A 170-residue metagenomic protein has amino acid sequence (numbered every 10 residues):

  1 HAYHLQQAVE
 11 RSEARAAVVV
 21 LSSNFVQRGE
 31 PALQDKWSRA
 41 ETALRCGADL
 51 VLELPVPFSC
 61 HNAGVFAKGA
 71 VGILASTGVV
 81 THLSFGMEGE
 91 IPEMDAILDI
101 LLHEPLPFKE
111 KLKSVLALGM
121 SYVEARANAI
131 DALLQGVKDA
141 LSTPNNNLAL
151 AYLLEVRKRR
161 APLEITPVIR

Functional and structural regions predicted by a protein language model:
H1-R39: N-terminal catalytic cores of NTP/NDP-binding nucleotidyl/phosphoryl-transfer enzymes
V9-E10, L44, V71, A75-S76: Non-catalytic positions within long, well-ordered alpha-helices that form the structural scaffold/packing of enzyme
S22, W37, R45, C60-H61 (+1 more regions): Trp/Phe/Arg-rich N-terminal binding region typifying the photolyase-homology
S38-E41, L106-P107: Acidic, Ser/Thr-rich peripheral helices and adjacent loops at domain boundaries
E41-P55: A glycine-rich helix N-cap at a beta->alpha junction
E53-R170: Active-site cores that bind ATP or allylic diphosphates and position pyrophosphate for catalysis
